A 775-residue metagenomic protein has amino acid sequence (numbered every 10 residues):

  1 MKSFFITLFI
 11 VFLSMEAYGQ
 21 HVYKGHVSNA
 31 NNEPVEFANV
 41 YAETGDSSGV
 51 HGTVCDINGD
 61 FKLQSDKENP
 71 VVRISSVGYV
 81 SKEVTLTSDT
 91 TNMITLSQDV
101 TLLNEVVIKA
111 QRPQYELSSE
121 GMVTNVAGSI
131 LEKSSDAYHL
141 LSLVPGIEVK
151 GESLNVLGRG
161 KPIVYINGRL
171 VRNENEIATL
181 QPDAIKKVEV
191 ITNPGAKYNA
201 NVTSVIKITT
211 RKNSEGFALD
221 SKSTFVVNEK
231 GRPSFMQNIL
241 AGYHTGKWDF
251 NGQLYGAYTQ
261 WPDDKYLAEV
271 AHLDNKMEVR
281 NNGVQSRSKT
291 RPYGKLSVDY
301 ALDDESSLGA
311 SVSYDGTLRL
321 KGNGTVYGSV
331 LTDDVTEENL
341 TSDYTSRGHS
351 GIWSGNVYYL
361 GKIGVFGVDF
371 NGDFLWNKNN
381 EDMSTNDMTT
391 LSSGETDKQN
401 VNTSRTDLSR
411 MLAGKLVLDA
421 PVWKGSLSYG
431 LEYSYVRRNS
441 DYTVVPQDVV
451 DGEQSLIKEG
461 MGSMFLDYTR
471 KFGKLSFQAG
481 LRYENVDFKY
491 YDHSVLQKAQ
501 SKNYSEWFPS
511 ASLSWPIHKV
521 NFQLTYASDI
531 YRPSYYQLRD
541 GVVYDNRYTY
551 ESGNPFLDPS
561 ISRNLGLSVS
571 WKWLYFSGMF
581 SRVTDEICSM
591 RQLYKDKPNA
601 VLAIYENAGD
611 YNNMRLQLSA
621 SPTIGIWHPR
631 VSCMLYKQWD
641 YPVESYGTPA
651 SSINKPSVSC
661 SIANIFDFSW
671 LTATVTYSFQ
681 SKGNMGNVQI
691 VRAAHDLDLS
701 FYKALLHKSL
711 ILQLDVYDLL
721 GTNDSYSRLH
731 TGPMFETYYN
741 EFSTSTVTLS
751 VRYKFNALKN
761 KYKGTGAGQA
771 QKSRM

Functional and structural regions predicted by a protein language model:
N39-E43, S75-Y79, T91-I130, V149-G151 (+2 more regions): Short, acidic, small-residue-rich periplasmic hinge/interaction motif at the N-terminus of Gram-negative outer-membrane
G45-D60: Short, acidic Ser/Thr/Gly-rich low-complexity loop/linker segments typical of extracellular and cell-surface proteins
D89-T95, E105, A137-L140, E174-N175 (+3 more regions): N-terminal periplasmic accessory domains that precede and gate Gram-negative outer-membrane beta-barrel machines
L143, R169-G195: Short acidic/polar hinge/loop motifs at secondary-structure boundaries that mediate gating or recognition
T209-S223, D264, A268, R280 (+9 more regions): Surface-exposed extracellular loop regions of Gram-negative outer-membrane beta-barrel proteins
Y293-L318, D343-H493, P516-N521, Y575-F576 (+2 more regions): Face-selective signature of the C-terminal outer-membrane beta-barrel domain
M411-K415, M461-S463, D558, Y575-C633 (+2 more regions): Outer membrane beta-barrel strand-and-loop segments of large Gram-negative receptors, especially TonB-dependent
L456-E459, A499-K502, I530-T584, V601-R615 (+1 more regions): Outer-membrane beta-barrel signature, preferentially recognizing the C-terminal barrel domain of Gram-negative
